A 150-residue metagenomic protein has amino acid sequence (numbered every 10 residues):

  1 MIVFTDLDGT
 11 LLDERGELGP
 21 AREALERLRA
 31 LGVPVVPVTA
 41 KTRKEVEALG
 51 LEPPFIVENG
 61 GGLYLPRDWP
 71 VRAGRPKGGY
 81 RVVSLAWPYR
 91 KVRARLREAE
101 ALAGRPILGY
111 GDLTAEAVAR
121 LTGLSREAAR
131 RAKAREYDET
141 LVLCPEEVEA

Functional and structural regions predicted by a protein language model:
M1-R15: Asp-based phosphoryl-transfer active-site loop
I2-T5, P76, A94-L96, R131-A134: A short alpha-helix capping/helix-coil boundary motif
L12, E47, A119: A short local structural element in Rossmann-fold oxidoreductases
R15, A86-W87, L141-P145: Conserved beta-strand/loop elements of the cytosolic catalytic core of P-type E1-E2 ATPases, chiefly in the P-domain
L18-G19, S125: Generic structural signal for alpha-helix starts
G19-G109: Active-site phosphate-binding/coordination module
A99-L102, P106-A150: Conserved acidic, metal-coordinating active-site core of Asp-based, Mg2+-dependent phosphoryl-transfer enzymes
